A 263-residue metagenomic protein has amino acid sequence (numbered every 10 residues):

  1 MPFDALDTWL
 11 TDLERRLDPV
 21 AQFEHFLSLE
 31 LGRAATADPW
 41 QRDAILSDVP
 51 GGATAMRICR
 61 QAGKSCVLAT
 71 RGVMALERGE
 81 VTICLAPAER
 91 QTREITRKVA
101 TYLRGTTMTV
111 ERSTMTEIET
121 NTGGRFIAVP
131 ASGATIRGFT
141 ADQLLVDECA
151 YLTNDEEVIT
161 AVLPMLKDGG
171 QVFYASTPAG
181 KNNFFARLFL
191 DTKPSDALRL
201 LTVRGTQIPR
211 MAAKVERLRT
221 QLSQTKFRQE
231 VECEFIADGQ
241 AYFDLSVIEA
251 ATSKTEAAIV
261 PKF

Functional and structural regions predicted by a protein language model:
M1-A53, P261-K262: Pre-P-loop entry segment of helicase/translocase ATPase cores
D48, V67, R71-A75, I95 (+1 more regions): Hydrophobic residues on the short alpha-helix immediately C-terminal to a glycine-rich phosphate/catalytic loop
P50-R71: Walker A/P-loop
G79-T101: Conserved Walker A/P-loop ATP-binding site and its immediately adjacent core in helicase/helicase-like ATPase domains
R93-D142: Inter-Walker segment of RecA-like/P-loop motor cores
R97, T101-L103, Q143, Y151-L222: ASCE P-loop NTPase helicase motor core
G205-F263: ATPase catalytic-site recognition across NTP-hydrolyzing enzymes
